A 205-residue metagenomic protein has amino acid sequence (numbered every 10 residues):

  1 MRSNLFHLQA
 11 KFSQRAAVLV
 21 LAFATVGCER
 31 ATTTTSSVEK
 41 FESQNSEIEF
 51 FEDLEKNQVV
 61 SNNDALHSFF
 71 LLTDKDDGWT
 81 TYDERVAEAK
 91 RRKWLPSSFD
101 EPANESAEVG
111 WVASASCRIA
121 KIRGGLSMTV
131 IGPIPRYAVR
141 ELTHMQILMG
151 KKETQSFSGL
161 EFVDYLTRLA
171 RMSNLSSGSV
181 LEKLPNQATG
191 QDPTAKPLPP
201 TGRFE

Functional and structural regions predicted by a protein language model:
R2, E29-N63, L72-W79, D100-E205: Terminal recognition/anchoring or ligand-binding modules at protein termini
R2-A17: Bacterial N-terminal signal peptides that target proteins for export
A24-G27: C-terminal motif of bacterial Sec signal peptides marking the signal peptidase cleavage site
A89, W94-P102: Active-site-adjacent loops and short helices of periplasmic peptidoglycan-processing enzymes
